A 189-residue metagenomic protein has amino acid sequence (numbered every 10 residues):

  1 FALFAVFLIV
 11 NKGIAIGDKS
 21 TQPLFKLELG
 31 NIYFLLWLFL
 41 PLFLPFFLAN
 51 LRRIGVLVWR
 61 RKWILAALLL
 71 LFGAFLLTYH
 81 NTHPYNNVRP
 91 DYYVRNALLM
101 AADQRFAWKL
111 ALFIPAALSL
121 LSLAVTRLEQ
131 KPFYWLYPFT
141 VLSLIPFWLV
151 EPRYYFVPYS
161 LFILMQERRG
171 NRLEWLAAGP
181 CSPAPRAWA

Functional and structural regions predicted by a protein language model:
F1, W59-G73, P115, S119 (+2 more regions): Signature aromatic-anchored transmembrane alpha helix within multi-pass, membrane-resident enzymes that catalyze glycan
F1-A97, P185-W188: Membrane-lumen/periplasm interface segments of specific transmembrane helices in polyprenyl phosphate-linked
A5, I145-F147, G179: Generic secretory/membrane-interface signal
G30-P45, Y93-L120, L142-I145, V150-G170: Hydrophobic/aromatic-rich transmembrane helices and adjacent perimembrane loops
N50-K62, A124-K131, R168-L173: Membrane-interface helix-boundary motifs at transmembrane edges
H83-P84, A117-R127: Alpha-helical transmembrane segments in multi-pass integral membrane proteins
